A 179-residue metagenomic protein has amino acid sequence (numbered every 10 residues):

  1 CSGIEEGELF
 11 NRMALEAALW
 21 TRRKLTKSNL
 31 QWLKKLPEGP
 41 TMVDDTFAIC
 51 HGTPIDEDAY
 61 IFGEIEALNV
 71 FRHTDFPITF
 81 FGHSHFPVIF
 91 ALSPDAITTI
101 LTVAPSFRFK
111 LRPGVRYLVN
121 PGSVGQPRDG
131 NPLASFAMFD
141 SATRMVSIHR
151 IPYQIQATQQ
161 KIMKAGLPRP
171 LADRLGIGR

Functional and structural regions predicted by a protein language model:
C1, T41-M42, I55-E57, F80-L92 (+1 more regions): Active-site environment of divalent metal-dependent phosphoester hydrolases
C1-I49, I55-D75: Active-site neighborhood of divalent metal-dependent phosphoester bond hydrolases
P37-P40, L68, F86, S106 (+1 more regions): Short, acidic/polar N-cap/turn motifs at the starts of alpha helices
D45, P77, G114-R116: Conserved catalytic motifs of the protein kinase core domain
H51, H83, Q154: Acidic active-site catalytic centers that drive phospho-/nucleotidyl reactions and related ester hydrolyses
T53-P54, R169: Juxtamembrane/interface motifs at transmembrane-helix termini
I78-H83, L118-G122: Active-site neighborhood of phospho(di)ester-bond hydrolases with catalytic His/Asp-centered motifs
P94-R179: Acidic, His/Gly-rich catalytic cores of divalent-metal-dependent hydrolytic chemistry
